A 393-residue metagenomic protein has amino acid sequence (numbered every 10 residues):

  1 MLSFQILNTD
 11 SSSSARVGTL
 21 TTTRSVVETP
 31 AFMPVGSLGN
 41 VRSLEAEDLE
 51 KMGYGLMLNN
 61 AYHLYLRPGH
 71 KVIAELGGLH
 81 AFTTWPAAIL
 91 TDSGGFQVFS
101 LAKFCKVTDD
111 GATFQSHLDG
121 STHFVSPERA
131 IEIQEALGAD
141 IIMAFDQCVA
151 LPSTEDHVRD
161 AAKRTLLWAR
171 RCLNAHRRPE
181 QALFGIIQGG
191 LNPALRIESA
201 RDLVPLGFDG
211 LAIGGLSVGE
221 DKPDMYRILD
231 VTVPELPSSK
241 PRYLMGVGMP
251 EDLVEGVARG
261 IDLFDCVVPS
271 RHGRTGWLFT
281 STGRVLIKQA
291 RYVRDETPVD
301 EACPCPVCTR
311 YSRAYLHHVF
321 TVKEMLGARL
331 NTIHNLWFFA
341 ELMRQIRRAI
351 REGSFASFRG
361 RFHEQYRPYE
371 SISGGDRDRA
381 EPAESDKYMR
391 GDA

Functional and structural regions predicted by a protein language model:
M1-R177, A290-V293: Non-catalytic, usually N-terminal nucleic-acid engagement modules in DNA/RNA processing proteins
M1-T19, V27-A31, S43, D146-P152 (+1 more regions): C-terminal extensions of enzymes
S25, M57, D92, Q134 (+5 more regions): Conserved, mostly hydrophobic/aromatic
P34, L38, H63-L64, F96-Q97 (+6 more regions): Short, solvent-exposed loop/turn segments at secondary-structure junctions
G55, D140, D209, D262 (+1 more regions): Short acidic/polar active-site loop segments enriched in Thr and Asp
R129, I133, L137, D160 (+7 more regions): A non-catalytic, amphipathic alpha-helix used as a structural packing/dimerization or gating element in enzyme scaffolds
L151-P152, R159, G210-L216, M325-A328: Glycine- and acidic
K163-L166, A175-V299: Glycine-rich phosphate/ribose-binding loops and adjacent secondary-structure elements that form binding surfaces
